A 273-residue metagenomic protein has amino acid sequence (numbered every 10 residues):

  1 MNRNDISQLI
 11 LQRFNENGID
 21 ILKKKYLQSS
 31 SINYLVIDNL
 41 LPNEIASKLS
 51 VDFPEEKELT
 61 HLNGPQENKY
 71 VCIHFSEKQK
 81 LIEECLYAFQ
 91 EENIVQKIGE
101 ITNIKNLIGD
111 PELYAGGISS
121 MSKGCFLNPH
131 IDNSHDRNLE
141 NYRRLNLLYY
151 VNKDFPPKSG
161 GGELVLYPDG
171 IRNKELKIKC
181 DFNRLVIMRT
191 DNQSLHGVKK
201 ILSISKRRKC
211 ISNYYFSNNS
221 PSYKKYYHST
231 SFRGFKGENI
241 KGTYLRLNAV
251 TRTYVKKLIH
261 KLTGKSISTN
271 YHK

Functional and structural regions predicted by a protein language model:
M1-R3: Surface-exposed, low-hydrophobicity interaction/linker segments
F14-N17, I21-T102: Non-heme Fe(II)/2-oxoglutarate
P42, I82, E91-V95, G99 (+6 more regions): A structural signal for well-ordered alpha-helical scaffolds and beta->alpha junctions
V51-P54, L86-L145, Y149-D154, S159 (+2 more regions): Non-heme Fe(II) oxygenase catalytic core, chiefly the N-lobe of the double-stranded beta-helix
T60-G64, N68-F75, I101, L107 (+6 more regions): A structural signal for the main folded, soluble domain(s) of proteins
H135-R143, K153-K273: Catalytic core of Fe(II)/2-oxoglutarate
